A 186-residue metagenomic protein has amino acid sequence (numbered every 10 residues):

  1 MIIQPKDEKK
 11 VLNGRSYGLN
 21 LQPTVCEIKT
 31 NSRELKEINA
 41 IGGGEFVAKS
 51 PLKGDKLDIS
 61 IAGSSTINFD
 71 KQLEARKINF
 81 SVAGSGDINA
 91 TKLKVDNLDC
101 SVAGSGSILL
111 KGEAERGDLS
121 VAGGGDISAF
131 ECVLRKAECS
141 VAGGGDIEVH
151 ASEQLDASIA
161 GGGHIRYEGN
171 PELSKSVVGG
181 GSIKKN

Functional and structural regions predicted by a protein language model:
M1-A62, N68-S81, L93-L98, K111 (+3 more regions): Acidic (Asp/Glu) and glycine-rich low-complexity loops/linkers that are typically intrinsically disordered
I88-N186: Short, surface-exposed interaction patches in beta-rich subdomains that mediate adhesion/assembly near membranes
